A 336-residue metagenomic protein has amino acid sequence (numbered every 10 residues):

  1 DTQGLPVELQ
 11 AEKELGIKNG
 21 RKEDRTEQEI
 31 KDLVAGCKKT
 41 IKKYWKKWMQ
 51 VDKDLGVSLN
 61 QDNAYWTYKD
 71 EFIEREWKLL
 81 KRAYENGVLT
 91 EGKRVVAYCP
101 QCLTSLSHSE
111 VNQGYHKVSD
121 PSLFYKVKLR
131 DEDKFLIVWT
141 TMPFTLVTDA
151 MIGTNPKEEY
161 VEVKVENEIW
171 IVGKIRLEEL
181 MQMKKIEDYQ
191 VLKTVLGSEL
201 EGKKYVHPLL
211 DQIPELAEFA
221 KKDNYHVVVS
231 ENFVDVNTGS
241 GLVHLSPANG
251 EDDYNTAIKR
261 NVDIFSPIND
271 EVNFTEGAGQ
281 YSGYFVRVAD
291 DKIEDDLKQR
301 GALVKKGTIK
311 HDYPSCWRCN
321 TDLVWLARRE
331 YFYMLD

Functional and structural regions predicted by a protein language model:
D1-N167, S246-K259, D263-A278, V304-D336: N-terminal, positively charged nucleic-acid-binding surface of large information/translation enzymes
R21-D24, N60, K193-E199, Y284-F285: Short, solvent-exposed coil/turn linker segments
R25-Q28, T141, V172, L200 (+1 more regions): Short coil/turn linker and secondary-structure boundary residues
T148-N269: Catalytic alpha/beta core of large soluble enzyme barrels
L200-G202, Q280-D291: A glycine-biased structural micro-motif
V288-Y313: Phosphate/diphosphate-binding loops
